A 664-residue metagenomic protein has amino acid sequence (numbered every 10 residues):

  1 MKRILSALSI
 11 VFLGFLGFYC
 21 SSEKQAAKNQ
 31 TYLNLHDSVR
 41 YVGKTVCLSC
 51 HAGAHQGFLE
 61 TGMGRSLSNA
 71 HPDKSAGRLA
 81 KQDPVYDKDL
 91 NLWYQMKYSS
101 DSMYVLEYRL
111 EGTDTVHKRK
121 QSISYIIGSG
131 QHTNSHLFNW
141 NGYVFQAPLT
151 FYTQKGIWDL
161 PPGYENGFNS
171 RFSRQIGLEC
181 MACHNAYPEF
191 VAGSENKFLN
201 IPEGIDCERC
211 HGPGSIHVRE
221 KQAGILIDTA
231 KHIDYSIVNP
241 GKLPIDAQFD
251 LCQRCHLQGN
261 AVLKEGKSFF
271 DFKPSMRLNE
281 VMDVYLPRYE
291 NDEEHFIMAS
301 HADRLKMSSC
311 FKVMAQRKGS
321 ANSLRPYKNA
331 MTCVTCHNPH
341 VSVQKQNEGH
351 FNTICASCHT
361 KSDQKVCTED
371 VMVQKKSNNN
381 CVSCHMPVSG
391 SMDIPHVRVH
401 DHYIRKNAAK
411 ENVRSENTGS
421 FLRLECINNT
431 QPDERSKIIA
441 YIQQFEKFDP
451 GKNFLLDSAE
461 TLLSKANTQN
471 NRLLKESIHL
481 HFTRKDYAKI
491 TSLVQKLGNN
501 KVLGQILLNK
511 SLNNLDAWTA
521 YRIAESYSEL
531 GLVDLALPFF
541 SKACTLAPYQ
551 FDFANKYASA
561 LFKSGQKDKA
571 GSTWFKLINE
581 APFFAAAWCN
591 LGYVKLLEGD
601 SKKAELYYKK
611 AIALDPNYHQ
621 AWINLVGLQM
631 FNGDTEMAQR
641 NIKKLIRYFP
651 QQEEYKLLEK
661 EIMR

Functional and structural regions predicted by a protein language model:
K24-T31, L35, T45, G53-I127 (+4 more regions): Primarily the internal scaffold of c-type cytochrome electron-transfer domains, especially repeated/multiheme c-type
K465-A466, N500, L546, E580 (+2 more regions): Structural marker of alpha-solenoid helical repeat scaffolds
N470-N471, D516-A517, Q550-D552, A585-A586 (+2 more regions): Helix-start (N-cap) detector for alpha-helical repeat units in TPR-like alpha-solenoids, especially tetratricopeptide
